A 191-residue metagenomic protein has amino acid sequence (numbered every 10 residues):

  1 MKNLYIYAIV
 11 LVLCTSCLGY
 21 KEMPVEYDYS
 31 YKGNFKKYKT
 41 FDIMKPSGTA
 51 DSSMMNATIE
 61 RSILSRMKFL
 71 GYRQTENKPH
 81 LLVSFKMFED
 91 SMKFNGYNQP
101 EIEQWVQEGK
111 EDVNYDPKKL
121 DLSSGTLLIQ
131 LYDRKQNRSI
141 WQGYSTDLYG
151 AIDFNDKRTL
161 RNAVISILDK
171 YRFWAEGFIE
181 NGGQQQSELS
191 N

Functional and structural regions predicted by a protein language model:
M1-L4, N56: Positively charged n-region of N-terminal signal peptides that target proteins for export
L13-S16: C-terminal motif of bacterial Sec signal peptides marking the signal peptidase cleavage site
L18-K32, K118-T126, D133-W141, T146-N191: C-terminal/domain-edge helix-coil "capping" segments
E26-P46: Post-signal peptide N-terminal segment of mature Sec-exported envelope proteins
F35-K39, Q74-P79, L131-S139: A short, structured loop/turn motif at beta-sheet edges
Y38, K78-L82, L122-L127, N155: Extracytoplasmic
T40-N95: N-terminal segment of the mature soluble domain
F85-I140, T146: Surface-exposed short loop/turn segments
